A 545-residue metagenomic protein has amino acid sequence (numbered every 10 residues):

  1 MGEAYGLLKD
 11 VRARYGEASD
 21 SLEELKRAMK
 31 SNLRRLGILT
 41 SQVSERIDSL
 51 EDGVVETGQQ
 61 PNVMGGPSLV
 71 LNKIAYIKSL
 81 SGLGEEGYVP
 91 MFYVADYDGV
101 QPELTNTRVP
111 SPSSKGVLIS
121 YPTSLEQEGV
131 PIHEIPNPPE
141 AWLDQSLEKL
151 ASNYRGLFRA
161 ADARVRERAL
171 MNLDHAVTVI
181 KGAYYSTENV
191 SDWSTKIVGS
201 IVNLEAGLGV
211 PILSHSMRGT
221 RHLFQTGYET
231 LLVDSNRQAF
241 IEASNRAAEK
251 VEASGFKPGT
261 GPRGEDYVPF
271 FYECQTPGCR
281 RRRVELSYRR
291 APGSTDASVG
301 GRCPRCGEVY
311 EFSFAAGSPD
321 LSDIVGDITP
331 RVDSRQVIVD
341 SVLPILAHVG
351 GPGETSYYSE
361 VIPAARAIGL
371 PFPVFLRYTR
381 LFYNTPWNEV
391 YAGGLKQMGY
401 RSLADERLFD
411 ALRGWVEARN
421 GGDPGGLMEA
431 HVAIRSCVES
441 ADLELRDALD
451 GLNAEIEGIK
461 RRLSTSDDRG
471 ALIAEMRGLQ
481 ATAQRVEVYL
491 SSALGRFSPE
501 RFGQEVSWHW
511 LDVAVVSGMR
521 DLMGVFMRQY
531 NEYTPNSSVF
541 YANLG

Functional and structural regions predicted by a protein language model:
M1-G53, T57, Q529-N543: Non-catalytic terminal extensions that flank enzyme cores
L50-E85, G350: N-terminal catalytic cores of NTP/NDP-binding nucleotidyl/phosphoryl-transfer enzymes
G65-P67, S81-P102, P373-V374: Glycine-rich phosphate/pyrophosphate-binding loops and their adjacent beta-strand/loop elements at enzyme active sites
F92-L104, G219-F224, R380-G394: Short, conserved secondary-structure transition motifs
R108-W142: A glycine-rich helix N-cap at a beta->alpha junction
G129-S235: Conserved alpha/beta enzyme-core scaffolds, especially Rossmann-like or related mixed alpha/beta domains that build
K181, V190, S194-A316, F409-G545: Long, compositionally biased intrinsically disordered regions
S313-D410: Structured mid-domain segments that build the active-site/substrate or prosthetic-cofactor binding neighborhood
